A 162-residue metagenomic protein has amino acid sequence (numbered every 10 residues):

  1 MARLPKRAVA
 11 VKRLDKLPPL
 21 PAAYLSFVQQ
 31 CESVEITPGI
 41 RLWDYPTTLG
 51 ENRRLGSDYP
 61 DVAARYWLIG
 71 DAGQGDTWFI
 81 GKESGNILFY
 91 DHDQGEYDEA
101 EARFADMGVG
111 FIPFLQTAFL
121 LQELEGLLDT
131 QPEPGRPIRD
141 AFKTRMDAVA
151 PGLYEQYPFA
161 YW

Functional and structural regions predicted by a protein language model:
M1-S84, G126-L127, P132-E133, K143-W162: A surface-exposed partner-binding patch
L88-E125: Compact, glycine/acidic-enriched structural inserts
